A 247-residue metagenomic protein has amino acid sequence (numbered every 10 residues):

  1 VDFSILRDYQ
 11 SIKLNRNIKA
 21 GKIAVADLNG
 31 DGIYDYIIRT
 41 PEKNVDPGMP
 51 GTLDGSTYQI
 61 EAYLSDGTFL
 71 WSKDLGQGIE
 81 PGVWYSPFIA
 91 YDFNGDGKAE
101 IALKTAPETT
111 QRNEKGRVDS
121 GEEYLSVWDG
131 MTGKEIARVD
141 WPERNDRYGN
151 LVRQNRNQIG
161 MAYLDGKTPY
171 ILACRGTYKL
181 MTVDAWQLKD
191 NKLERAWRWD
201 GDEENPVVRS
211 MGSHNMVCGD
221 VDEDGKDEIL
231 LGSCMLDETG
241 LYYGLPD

Functional and structural regions predicted by a protein language model:
V1-D247: Beta-propeller-forming repeat regions
